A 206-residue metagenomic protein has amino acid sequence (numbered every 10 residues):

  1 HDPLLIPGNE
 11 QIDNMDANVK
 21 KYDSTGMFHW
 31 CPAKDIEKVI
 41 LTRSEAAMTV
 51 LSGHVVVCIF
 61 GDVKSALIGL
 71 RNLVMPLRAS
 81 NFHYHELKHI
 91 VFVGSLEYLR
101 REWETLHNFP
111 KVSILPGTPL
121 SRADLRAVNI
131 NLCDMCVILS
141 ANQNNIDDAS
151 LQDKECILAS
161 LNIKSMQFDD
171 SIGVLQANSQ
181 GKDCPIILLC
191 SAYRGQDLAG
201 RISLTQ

Functional and structural regions predicted by a protein language model:
H1-Q206: Cytosolic regulatory regions of ion transport systems
